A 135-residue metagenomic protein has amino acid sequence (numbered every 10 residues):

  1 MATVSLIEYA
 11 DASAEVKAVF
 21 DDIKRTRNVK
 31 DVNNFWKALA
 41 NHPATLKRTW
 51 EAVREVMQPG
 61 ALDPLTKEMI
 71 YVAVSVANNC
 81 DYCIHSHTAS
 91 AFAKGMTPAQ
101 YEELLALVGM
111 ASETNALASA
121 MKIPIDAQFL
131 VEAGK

Functional and structural regions predicted by a protein language model:
M1-K135: Hydrophobic alpha-helical segments
